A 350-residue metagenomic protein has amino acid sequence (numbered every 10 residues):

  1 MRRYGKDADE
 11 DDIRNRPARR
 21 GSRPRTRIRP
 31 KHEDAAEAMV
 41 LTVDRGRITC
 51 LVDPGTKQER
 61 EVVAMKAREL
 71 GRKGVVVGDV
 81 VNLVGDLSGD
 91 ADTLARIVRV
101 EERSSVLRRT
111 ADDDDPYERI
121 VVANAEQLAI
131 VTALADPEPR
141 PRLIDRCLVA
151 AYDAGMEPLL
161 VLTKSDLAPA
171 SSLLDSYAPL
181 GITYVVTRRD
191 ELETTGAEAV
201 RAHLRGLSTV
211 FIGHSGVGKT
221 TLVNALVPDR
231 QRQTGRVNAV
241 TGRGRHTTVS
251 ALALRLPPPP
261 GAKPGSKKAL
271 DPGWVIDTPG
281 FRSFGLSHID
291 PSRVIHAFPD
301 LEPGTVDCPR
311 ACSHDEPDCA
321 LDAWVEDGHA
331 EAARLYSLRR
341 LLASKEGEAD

Functional and structural regions predicted by a protein language model:
M1-A36, V84: Short boundary/loop segments of OB/S1/cold-shock single-stranded nucleic-acid-binding domains
R2-Y4, K31-D34, D53, R60 (+8 more regions): Helix-rich effector regions associated with P-loop NTPase G domains
A38-V40, I97: Conserved hydrophobic positions within beta-strands
G46-C50: Short aromatic-glycine-enriched beta-strand elements
K57-A67: A short macromolecule-binding patch
Y117-Q127, V131-V185: Phosphate-binding glycine-rich loops and their immediate beta-loop-alpha structural context
E157, K164-V217: Canonical P-loop GTPase G-domain recognition
K219-G235: A conserved segment at the C-terminal end of the G1
